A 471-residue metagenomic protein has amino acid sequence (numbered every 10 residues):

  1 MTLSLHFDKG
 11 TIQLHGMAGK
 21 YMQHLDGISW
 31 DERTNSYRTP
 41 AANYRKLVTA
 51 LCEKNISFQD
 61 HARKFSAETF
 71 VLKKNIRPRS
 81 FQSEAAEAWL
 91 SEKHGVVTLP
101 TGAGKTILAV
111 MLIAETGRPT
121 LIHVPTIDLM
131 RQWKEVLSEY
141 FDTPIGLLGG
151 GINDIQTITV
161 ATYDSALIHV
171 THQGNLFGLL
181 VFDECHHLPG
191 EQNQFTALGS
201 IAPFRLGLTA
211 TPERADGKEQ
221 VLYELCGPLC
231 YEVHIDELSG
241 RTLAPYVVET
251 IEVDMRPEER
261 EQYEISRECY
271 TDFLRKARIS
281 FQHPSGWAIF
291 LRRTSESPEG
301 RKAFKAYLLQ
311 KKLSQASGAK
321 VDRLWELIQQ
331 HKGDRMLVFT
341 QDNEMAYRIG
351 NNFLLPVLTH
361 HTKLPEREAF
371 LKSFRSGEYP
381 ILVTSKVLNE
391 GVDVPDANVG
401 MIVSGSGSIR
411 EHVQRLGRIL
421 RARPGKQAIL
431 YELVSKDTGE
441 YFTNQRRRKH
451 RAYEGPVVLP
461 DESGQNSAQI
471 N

Functional and structural regions predicted by a protein language model:
M1-E84: Accessory DNA-engaging acidic/polar modules
S91-T116: Walker A/P-loop
L99, T211-P212, S408-I429: Conserved SF2 helicase motif VI
R131, P144-I155, R335-F339, E344-G350 (+2 more regions): Conserved helicase ATPase core of P-loop NTP-dependent helicases/translocases
N175-L180, Q220, V383, E390-S406 (+2 more regions): A short beta-strand element within the Helicase C-terminal
H186-V247, R256-E261, I265, D272: Post-DEXD/H (motif II) to motif III coupling segment of the RecA-like Helicase ATP-binding lobe
I279-R367: Conserved helicase/translocase motor-coupling segment
R418-R447: Conserved segment of the helicase C-terminal RecA-like domain
